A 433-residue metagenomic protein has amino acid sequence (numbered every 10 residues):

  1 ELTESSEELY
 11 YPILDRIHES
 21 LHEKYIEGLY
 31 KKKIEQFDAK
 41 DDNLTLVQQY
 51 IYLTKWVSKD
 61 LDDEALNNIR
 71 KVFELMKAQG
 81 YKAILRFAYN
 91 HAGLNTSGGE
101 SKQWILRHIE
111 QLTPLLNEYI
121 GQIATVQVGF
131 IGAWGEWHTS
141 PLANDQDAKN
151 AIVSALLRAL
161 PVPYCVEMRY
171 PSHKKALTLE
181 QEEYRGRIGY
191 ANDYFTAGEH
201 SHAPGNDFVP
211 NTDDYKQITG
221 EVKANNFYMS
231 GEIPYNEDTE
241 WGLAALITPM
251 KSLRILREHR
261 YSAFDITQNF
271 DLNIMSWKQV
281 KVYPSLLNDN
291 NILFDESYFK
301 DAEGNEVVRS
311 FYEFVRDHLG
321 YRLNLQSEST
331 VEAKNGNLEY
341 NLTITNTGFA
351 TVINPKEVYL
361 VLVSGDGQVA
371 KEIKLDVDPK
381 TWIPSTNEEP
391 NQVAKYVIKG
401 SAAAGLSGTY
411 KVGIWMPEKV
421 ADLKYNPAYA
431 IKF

Functional and structural regions predicted by a protein language model:
E1-T45, Y50: Boundary/entry segment of secreted carbohydrate-active catalytic domains
E8, L44-Q48, G80-I84, I123-Q127 (+2 more regions): Structural preference for beta-strand elements that scaffold enzyme active sites
Y30-N90, Q103, L160: Aromatic-lined substrate-binding rim segments of carbohydrate-active enzymes
W56-K59, A92-S97, W134-H138, K175-T178: Extracytoplasmic/secreted cell-surface and envelope-processing proteins
E64-K82, G98-Q127, D147-A159: An active-site-proximal structural segment forming one wall of the substrate-binding cleft that immediately precedes
T125-G132, E136, S140-K281: Catalytic-core regions of glycoside hydrolase
L253-E328: Catalytic cores of secreted or luminal carbohydrate-active enzymes
E313-F433: Extracellular/luminal regions of secreted and cell-surface proteins that mediate adhesion/ECM remodeling
